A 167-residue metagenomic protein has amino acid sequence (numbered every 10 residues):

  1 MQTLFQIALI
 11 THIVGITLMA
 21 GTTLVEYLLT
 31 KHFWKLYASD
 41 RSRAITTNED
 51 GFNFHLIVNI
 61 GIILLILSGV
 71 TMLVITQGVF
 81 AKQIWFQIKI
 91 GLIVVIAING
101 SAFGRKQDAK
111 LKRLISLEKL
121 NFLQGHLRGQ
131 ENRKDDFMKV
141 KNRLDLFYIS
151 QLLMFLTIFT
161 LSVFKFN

Functional and structural regions predicted by a protein language model:
M1-N167: Polytopic transmembrane helical bundles with strong interfacial aromatic enrichment
